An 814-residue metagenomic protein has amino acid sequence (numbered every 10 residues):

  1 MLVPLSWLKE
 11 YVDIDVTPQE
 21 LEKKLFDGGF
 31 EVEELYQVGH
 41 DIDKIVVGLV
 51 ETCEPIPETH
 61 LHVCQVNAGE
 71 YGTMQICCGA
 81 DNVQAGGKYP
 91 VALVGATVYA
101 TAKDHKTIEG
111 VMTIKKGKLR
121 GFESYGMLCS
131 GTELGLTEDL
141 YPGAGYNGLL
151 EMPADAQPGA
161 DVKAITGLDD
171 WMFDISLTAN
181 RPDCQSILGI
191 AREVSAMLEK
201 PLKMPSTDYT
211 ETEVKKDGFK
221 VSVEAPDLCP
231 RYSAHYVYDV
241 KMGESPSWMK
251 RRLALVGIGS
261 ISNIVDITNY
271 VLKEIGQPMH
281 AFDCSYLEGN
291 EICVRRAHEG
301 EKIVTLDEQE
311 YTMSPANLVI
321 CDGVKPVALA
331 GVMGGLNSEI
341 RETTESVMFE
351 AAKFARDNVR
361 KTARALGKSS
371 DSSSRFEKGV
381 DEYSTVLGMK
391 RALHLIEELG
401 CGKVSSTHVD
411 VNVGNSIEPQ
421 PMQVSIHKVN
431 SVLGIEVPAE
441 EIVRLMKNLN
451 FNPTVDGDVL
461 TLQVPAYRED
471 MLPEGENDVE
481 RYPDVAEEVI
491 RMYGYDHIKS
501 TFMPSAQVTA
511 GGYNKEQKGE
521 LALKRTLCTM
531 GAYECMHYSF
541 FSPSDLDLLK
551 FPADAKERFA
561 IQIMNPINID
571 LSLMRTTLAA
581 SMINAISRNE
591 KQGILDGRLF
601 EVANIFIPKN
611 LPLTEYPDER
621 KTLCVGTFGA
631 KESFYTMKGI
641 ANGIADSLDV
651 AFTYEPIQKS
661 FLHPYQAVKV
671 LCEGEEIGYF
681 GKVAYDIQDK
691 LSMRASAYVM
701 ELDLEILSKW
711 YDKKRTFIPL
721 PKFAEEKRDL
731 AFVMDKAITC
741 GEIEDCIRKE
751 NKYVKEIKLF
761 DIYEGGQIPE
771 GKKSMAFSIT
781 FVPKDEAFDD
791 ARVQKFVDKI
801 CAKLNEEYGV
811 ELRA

Functional and structural regions predicted by a protein language model:
M1-E211, M348, G367, D371 (+3 more regions): Phosphate-backbone binding interfaces of nucleic-acid-interacting proteins
L2, K447-V455, T461, D470 (+5 more regions): A carboxyl-terminal module marker
L5, P55-P57, L198, L202-E301 (+1 more regions): Glycine/proline-enriched, intrinsically flexible loops and inter-domain linkers
E33, V47-I76, L255, S262 (+1 more regions): Conserved mixed alpha/beta core segments that line enzyme active sites in large multi-domain catalysts
G39-D43, Y209-E213, Q463, Q507-V508 (+4 more regions): Beta-rich nucleic-acid/ligand-interaction surfaces
R120-C129, E133-G135, A144-G148, K163 (+4 more regions): Mobile "lid/hinge" segments at catalytic clefts and subdomain interfaces of large enzymes
G189, M422-L595, R728, T780-V782 (+1 more regions): Extended, well-folded interaction surfaces typified by the phenylalanyl-tRNA synthetase beta subunit core
L198-V223, G400-V429, E436, V485: Terminal amphipathic helices with adjacent charged low-complexity linkers/tails
